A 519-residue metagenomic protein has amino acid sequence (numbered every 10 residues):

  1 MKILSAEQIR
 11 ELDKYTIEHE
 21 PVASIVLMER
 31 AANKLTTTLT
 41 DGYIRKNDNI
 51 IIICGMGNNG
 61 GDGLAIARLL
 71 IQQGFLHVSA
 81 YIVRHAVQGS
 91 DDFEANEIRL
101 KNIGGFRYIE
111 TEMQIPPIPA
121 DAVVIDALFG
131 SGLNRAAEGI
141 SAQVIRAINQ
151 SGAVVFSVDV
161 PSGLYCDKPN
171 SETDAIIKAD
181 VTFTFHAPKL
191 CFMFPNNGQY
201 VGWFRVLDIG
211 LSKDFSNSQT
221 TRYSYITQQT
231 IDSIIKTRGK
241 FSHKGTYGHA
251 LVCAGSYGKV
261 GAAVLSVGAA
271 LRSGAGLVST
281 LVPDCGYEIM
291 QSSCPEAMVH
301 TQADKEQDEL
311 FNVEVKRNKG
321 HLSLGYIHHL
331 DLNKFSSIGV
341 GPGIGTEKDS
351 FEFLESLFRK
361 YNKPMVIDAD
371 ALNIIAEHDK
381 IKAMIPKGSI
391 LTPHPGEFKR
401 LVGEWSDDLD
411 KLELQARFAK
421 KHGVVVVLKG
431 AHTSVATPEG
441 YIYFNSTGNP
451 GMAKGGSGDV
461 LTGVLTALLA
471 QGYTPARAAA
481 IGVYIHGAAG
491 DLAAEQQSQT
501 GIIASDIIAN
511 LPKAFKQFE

Functional and structural regions predicted by a protein language model:
M1-I82, S90, F192-M365, N373-L391 (+1 more regions): Small-residue (G/A/S/T)-rich helix-start motifs and N-terminal tracts that mark the onset
N58-G61, A86, L133, S162: Phosphate/ribose-phosphate-bearing ligand recognition and processing surfaces, centered on ADP-ribose/NAD(+/P+) systems
A65-D121: Gly/Ser-rich phosphate-binding catalytic loop and adjacent alpha/beta segment that cradle a phosphoryl group at enzyme
Y81, G139-P161, K360-H378: Short, acidic/small-residue loops that bind anionic groups at enzyme active sites
N96-E97, A122-A127, N333-P342: Small/polar-residue-rich loop-to-helix segments that shape phosphate-bearing ligand pockets
E97, S141-I145, A179, L354 (+1 more regions): Amphipathic alpha-helical segments in well-structured domains
G105-E112, E138, G163-D167, I231-K236 (+2 more regions): Short gly/ser/thr-rich secondary-structure transition/capping motifs
D121-V123, L128-T221: Internal gly/pro-rich beta-alpha loop/helix module that stabilizes soluble enzyme cofactors or their anionic handles
